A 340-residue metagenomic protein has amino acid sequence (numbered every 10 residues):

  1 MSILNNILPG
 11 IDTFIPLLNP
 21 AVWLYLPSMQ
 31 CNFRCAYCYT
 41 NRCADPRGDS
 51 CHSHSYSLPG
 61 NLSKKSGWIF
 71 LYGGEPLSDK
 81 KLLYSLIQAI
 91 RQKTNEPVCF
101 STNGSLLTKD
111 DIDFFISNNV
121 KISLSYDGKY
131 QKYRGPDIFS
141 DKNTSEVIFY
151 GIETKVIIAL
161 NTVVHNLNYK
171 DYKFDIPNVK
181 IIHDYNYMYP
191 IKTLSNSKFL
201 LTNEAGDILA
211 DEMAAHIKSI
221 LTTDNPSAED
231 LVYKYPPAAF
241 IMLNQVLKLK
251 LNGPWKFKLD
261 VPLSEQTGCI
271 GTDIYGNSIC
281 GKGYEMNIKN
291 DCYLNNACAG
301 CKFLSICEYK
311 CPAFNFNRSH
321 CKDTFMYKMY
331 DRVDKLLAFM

Functional and structural regions predicted by a protein language model:
I3-G10, Y275-M340: Flexible mid-to-C-terminal extensions adjoining Fe-S/redox cofactors in radical SAM and related proteins
L8, I87, R91, I116 (+3 more regions): Residue-level detector of alpha-helical secondary structure
F14-S55: Canonical Radical SAM [4Fe-4S] cluster-binding loop centered on the CxxxCxxC motif and its immediate flanking residues
L18-L26, G253-W255, E265, Y284-G300: Short, intrinsically disordered, charge-biased short linear motifs at domain edges
W23, S57-F70, D79-E204: Radical SAM/AdoMet-radical enzyme domain recognition
R34, C38, D110, Y133 (+1 more regions): Residues that scaffold the ATP/ADP-binding catalytic core of kinase and kinase-like folds
G73-E75: Active-site neighborhood of divalent metal-dependent phosphoester/pyrophosphate hydrolases
P190-G281, I306: A C-terminal junction/extension of Radical SAM enzymes
